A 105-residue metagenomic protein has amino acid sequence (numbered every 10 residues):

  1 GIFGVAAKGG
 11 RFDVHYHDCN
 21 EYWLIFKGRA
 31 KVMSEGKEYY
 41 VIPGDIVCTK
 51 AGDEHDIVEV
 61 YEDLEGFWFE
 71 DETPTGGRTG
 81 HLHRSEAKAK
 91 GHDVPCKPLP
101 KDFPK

Functional and structural regions predicted by a protein language model:
G1-V14, D71, G77: A short glycine-rich, His/Asp/Glu-containing loop-to-beta-strand
I2-F3, V32-S34, I57, G66-W68: Short hydrophobic/aromatic-rich beta-strand segments that constitute the beta-sheet cores of beta-sandwich/beta-barrel
G4-A7, Y16-V32: Short, conserved beta-strand element in jelly-roll/cupin
Y22, R29-K31, E38, E54 (+1 more regions): Structural motif
G36-G52: Short acidic-glycine-tyrosine-enriched beta hairpin
A51-T79: Ligand-binding loop in jelly-roll beta-barrel domains
T75-K105: Acidic/histidine-enriched, glycine/proline-rich intrinsically disordered or flexible terminal extensions
